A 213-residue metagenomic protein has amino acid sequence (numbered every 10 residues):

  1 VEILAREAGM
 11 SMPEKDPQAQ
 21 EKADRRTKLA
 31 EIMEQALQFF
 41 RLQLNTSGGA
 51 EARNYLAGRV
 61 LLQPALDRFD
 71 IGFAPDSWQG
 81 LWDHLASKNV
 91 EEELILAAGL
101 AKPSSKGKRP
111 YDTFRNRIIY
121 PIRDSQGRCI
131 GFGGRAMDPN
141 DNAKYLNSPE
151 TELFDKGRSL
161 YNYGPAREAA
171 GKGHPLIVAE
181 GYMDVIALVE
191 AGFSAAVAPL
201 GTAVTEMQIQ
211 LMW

Functional and structural regions predicted by a protein language model:
V1-A97, K102, R117, F132 (+1 more regions): Non-catalytic accessory segments of DNA primases and related replication-initiation nucleases
A50, N54, R115, S125-Q126 (+2 more regions): Short, acidic loop-beta-alpha module within alpha/beta folds
A74, Y111-D112, D155: Residue-level marker of regulatory loop/turn positions in helix-turn-helix DNA-binding domains and in histidine
Q79-D83, Y111, L211-W213: Short low-complexity, flexible loop/linker segments enriched in glycine and/or proline with clustered acidic
A86-R115, G164-P175: Short, basic/aromatic recognition patches
I130-D138: Glycine/proline-rich, flexible active-site/cofactor-binding loop segments that harbor closely spaced acidic
M137-F154: A short, polar/charged loop-to-alpha-helix boundary motif
